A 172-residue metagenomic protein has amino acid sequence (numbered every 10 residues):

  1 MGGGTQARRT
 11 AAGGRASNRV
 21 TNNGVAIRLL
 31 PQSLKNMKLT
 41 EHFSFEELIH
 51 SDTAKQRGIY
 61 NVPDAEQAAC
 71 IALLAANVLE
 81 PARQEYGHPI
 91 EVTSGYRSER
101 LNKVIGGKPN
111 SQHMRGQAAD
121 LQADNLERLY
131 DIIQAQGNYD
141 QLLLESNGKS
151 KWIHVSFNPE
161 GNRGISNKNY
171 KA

Functional and structural regions predicted by a protein language model:
M1-N36: N-terminal amphipathic/basic-hydrophobic helices that include classical n-h-c signal peptides and signal-anchor
N22, L29-R83, G148, N169-A172: Extracytoplasmic cell-surface/polysaccharide-interacting catalytic and binding patches
N23, Q32-S33, N110, M114-A119 (+1 more regions): Catalytic cores and adjacent binding grooves of peptidoglycan-active enzymes
N36, H42, P89, A118 (+1 more regions): A residue-level signal for beta-strand positions that form part of recognition/binding surfaces within mature
F45, T93, N102, P109-S111 (+1 more regions): Generic secondary-structure boundary/loop-capping signal
A76-G106: Extended, low-complexity, intrinsically disordered C-terminal regulatory tails of eukaryotic serine/threonine kinases
